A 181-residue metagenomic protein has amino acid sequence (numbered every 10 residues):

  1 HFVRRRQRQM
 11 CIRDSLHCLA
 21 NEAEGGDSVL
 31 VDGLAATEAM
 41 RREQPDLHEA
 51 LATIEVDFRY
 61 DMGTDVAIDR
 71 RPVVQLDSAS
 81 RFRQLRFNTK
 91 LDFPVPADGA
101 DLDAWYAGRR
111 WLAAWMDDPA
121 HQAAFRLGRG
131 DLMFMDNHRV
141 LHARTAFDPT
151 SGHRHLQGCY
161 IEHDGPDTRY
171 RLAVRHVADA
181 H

Functional and structural regions predicted by a protein language model:
H1-I12: Single conserved hydrophobic/aromatic residue that forms the stacking wall/gate of nucleotide- or nucleobase-binding
Q9, S15-E22, L76-D77, G108-A113 (+1 more regions): Short, conserved beta-strand element in jelly-roll/cupin
L19-G25, D57, L91-F93, L141 (+1 more regions): Short loop/turn segments at secondary-structure transitions that flank enzyme active sites
G25-L30, M62-G63, R86, V95-A100 (+2 more regions): Short conserved micro-motifs at the rims of enzyme active sites and ligand-binding pockets
G25-T37, P96-G128: A short beta-strand-loop-beta hairpin characteristic of the jelly-roll/cupin
A36-E55: Compact, glycine/acidic-enriched structural inserts
F58-P96: Extended boundary segments
A114-A178: Catalytic core of Fe(II)/2-oxoglutarate
